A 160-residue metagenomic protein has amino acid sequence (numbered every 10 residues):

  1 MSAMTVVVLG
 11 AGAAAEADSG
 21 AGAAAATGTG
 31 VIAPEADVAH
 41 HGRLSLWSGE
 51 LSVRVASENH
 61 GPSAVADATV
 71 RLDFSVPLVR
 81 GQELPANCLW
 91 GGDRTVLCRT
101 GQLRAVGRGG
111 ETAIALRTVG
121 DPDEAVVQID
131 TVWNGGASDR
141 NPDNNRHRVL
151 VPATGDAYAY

Functional and structural regions predicted by a protein language model:
M1-S19: Secretory targeting and sorting signals
D18-S48, V79, Y158-Y160: Low-complexity, acidic Ser/Thr/Pro/Gly-rich terminal tails and inter-domain linkers that flank the onset of structured
A39-A66: Short beta-strand elements of extracellular/lumenal beta-sandwich folds
V53-V55, V119-R148: Serine/threonine-enriched low-complexity regions used as flexible
E58-A64, S75-P77, V119-D121: Short solvent-exposed strand-capping/beta-turn motif centered on an Asx-Ser/Thr pair
D67-L97, Q102, R146, A159: A surface/secretory-pathway sequence property marking extracellular, secreted, or lumenal proteins enriched
Q102-A125: Low-complexity, intrinsically disordered segments enriched in Ser/Thr together with acidic residues
R148-Y160: Short, low-complexity, Pro/Ser/Thr/Gly-rich segments in the mature regions of secreted, periplasmic
